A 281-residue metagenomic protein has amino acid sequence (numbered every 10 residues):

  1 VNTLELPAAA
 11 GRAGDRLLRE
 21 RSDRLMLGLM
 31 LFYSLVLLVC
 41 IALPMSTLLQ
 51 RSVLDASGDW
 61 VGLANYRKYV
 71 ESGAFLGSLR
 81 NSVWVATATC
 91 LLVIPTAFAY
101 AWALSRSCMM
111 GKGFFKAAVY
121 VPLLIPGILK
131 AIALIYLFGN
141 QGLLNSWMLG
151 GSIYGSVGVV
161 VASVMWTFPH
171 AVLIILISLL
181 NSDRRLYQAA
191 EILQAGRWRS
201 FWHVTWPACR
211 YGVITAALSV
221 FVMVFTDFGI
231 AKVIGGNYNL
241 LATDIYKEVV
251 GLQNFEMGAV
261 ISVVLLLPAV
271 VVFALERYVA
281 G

Functional and structural regions predicted by a protein language model:
V1-F32, K112, W198, R277-G281: Transmembrane alpha-helical segments of polytopic membrane transport and secretion proteins
E5-G11, V53-L63, L137-M148, I234-A242 (+1 more regions): Peri-membrane helix termini and adjoining interfacial loops of integral membrane proteins
G14-L17, V61-E71: A short amphipathic helical element positioned immediately N-terminal to and/or at the very start of a transmembrane
S22-A56, E71-L180, A208-G229, G258-R277: Membrane-water interface segments at the C-terminal ends of transmembrane alpha-helices in multi-pass inner-membrane
K68-Y69, S178-L179, H203, A231-I234 (+1 more regions): Short alpha-helical segment immediately N-terminal to, or the first helix within, an HTH/HTH-like DNA-binding domain
L186, F255: Helix-turn-helix DNA-binding elements, focusing on the entry/boundary residues of the two helices that contact DNA
L193-A195, P207: Glycine/proline-centered hinge or cleavage motifs at structural transition points of membrane proteins
D227-L252: Glycine-rich helix-loop "coupling/hinge" segments at transmembrane-helix boundaries in multipass transporters
